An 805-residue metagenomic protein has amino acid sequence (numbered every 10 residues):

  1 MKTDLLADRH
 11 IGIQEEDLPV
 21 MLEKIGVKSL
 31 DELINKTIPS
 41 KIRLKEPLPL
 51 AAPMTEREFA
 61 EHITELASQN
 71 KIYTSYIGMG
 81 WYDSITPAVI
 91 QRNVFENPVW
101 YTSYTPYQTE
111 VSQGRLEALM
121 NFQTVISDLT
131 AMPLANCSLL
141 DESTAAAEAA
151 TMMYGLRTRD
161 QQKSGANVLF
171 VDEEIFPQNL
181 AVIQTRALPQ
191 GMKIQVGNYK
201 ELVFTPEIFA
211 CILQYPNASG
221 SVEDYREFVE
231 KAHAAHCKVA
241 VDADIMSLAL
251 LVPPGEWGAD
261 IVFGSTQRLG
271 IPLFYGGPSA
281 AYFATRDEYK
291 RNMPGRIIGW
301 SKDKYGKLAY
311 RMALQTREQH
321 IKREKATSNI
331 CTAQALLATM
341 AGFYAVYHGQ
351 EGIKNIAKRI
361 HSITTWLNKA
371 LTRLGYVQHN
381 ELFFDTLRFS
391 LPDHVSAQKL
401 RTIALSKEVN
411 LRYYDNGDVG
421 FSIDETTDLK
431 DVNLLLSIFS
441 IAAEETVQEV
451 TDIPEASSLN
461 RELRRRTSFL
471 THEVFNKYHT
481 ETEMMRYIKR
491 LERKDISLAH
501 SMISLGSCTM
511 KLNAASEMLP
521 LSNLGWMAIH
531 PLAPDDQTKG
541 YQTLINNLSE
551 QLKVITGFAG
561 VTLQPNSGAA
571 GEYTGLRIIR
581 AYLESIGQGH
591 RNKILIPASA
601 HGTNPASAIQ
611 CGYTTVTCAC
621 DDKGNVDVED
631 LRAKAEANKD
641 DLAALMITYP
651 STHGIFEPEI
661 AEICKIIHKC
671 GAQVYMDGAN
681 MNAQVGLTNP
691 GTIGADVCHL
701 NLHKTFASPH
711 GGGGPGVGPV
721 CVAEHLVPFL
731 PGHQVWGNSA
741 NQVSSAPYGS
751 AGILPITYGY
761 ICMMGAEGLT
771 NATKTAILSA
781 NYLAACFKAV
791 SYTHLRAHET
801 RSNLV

Functional and structural regions predicted by a protein language model:
M1-I13: Charged, compositionally biased N-terminal leader segments and the immediate start of the first structured element
I38-N121, S127, I321-K322, R461-N546: N-terminal entrance/gating region of PLP-dependent enzymes' catalytic architecture
N97-T109, S127-A131, S164-A166, E207-I212 (+7 more regions): Gly-rich Lys/Arg/Thr-decorated short loops/hinges at beta-loop-alpha junctions or inter-strand turns that position
Y107-V111, D128-A147, L552-G575: Short loop-beta-helix segment that forms the pyridoxal 5′-phosphate
T144-A309, L371-T372, R388-F389, T402 (+2 more regions): Conserved PLP-enzyme active-site core in the AAT-like
Q162, H320-T365, G587-Q588, I753 (+1 more regions): Structural signature of PLP-dependent enzymes
F274-A284, L336, S497-S516, N566-E572 (+2 more regions): Conserved phosphate/anionic-ligand binding catalytic regions in large, soluble enzymes, centered on
T793-T800: Conserved small/polar residues in nucleotide/adenosyl-binding loops
